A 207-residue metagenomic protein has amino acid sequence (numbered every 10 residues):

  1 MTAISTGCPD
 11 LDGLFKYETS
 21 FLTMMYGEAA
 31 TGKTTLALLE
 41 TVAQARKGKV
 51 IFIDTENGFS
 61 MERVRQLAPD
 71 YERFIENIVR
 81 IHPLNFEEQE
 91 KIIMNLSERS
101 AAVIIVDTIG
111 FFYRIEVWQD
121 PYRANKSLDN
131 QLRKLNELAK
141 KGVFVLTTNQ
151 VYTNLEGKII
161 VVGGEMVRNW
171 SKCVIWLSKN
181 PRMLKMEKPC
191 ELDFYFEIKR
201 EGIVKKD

Functional and structural regions predicted by a protein language model:
S5-Y17: Pre-Walker A adenine-sensing motif
L11, M25, V64, I78 (+3 more regions): Conserved RecA-like P-loop NTPase ATPase core
K16-E18, A43-Q44, Y71-R73, L96-R99 (+3 more regions): Conserved catalytic network of the ASCE P-loop NTPase/AAA+ motor domain
E18-N95: Conserved P-loop
P83-F86, I92-M166: P-loop NTPase motor core
E137-D207: Phosphate-binding/switch region of NTP-binding enzymes
